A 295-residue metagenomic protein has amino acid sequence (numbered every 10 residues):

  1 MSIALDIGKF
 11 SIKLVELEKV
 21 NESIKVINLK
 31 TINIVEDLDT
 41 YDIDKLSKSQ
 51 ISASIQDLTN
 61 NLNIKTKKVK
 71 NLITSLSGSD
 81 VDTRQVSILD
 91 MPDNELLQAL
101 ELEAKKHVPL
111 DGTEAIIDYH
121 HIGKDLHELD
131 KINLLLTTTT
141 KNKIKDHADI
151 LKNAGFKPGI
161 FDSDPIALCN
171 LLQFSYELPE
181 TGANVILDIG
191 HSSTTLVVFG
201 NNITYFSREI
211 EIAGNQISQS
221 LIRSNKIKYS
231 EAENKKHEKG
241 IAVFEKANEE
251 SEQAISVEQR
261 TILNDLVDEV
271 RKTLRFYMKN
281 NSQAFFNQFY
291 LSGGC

Functional and structural regions predicted by a protein language model:
M1-E103, K145-H147, G155-K157: Non-catalytic, solvent-exposed interaction/assembly segments
M1-V35, K70-S75, S175-Q216, L221-S224: Gly/Thr-rich phosphate-binding beta-strand-loop-beta motif of the actin/hexokinase/Hsp70
E36-D39, I43, I144-N170, L178 (+1 more regions): Glycine-rich phosphate-binding loop plus the immediately following alpha-helix
D37-D44, V81-M91, I122, D130-L134 (+4 more regions): Short hinge/gating elements
S47, I51-S54, L96, L100 (+6 more regions): Helical mechanochemical/support elements of P-loop NTPase systems and associated helical scaffolds
D57-K70, A154, I227, T273-Q288: Phosphate/pyrophosphate-binding loops at sites that engage ATP/ADP/AMP, CoA/4′-phosphopantetheine, polyphosphate
N71-F174, Q288: Active-site neighborhood for divalent-cation/phosphate handling
S224, N234-Q288: Adenine-nucleotide phosphate-binding core of ATP-dependent small-molecule kinases
